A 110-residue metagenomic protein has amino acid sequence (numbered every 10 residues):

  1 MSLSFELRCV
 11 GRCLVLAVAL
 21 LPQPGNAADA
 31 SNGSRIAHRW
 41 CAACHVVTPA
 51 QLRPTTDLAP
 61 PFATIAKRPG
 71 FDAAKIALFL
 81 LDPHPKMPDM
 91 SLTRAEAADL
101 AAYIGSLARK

Functional and structural regions predicted by a protein language model:
M1-A27, T93, A102-K110: Post-cleavage N-terminal segment of exported redox proteins
L7-C9, L20, S34, T55 (+1 more regions): Generic structural signal for beta-strand residues in well-ordered domains
G11-C13, A27, V46-T48, F71-L78: Residue-level detector of functional hotspots within protein domains
C13-V15, Q23-P24, G33, R39 (+2 more regions): Generic signature of intrinsically disordered, low-complexity, basic-rich segments and short cationic peptides
N26-D29, Q51, P69, M90: Alpha-helix initiation/capping motif
A28-L58, P83-P85, S106-K110: Periplasmic/extracellular electron-transfer cofactor-ligation site, primarily the c-type cytochrome heme-c attachment
D57-S106: Extracytoplasmic electron-transfer domains, predominantly the class I c-type cytochrome c fold
